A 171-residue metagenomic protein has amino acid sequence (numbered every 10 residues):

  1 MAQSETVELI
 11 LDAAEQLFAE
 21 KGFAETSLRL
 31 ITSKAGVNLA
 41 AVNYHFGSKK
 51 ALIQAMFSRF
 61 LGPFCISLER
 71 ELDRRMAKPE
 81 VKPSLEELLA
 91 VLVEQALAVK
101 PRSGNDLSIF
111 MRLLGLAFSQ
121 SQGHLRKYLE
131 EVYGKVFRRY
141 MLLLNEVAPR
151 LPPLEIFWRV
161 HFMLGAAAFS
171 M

Functional and structural regions predicted by a protein language model:
M1-E5, R75: N-terminal intrinsically disordered/low-complexity leader segments
L9, L17-R59: Helix-turn-helix
A51, F60-M76: Conserved phosphoryl-transfer catalytic core
R70-S108, V160: Hydrophobic alpha-helical connector segments
E87, N105-I109, Q122-A148: Amphipathic alpha-helical packing segments from all-alpha helical-bundle domains
L92, A96, M111-F118, M163 (+1 more regions): Short alpha-helical scaffolding segments that buttress acidic/His motifs in well-ordered protein cores
A148-L164: All-alpha amphipathic helical-bundle segments outside canonical DNA-binding/catalytic cores that form hydrophobic
